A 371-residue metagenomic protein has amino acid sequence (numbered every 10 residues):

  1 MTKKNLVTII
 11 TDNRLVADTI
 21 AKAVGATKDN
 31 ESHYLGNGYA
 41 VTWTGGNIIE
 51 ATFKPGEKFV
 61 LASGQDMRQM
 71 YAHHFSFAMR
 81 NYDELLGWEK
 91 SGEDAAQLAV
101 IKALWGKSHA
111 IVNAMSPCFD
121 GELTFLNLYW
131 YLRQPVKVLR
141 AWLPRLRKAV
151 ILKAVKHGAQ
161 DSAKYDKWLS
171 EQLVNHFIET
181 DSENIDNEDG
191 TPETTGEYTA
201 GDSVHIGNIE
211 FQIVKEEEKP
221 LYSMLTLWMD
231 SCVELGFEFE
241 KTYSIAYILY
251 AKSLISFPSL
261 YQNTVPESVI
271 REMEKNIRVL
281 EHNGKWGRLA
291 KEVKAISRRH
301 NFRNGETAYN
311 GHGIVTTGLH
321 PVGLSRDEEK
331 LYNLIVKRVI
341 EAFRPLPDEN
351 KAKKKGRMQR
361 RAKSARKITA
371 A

Functional and structural regions predicted by a protein language model:
M1-T180, N184: Intrinsically disordered, low-complexity regulatory segments
I10-D12, T44, A114-S116, E240 (+3 more regions): Generic beta-strand/beta-sheet core signal
N30-L61, T180-V204, H282, I340-A371: Structured, non-catalytic alpha/beta "coupling" segments that mediate domain-domain communication and provide generic
A159-K164, T199-P220: Metal- or metallocofactor-binding catalytic centers and their adjacent structured scaffolds across diverse enzyme
K164-N184, K252-K337, D348, G356-R361 (+1 more regions): Extended, highly charged linker/hinge segments and catalytic-adjacent loops that couple domains and form adaptable
I209, V214-S231, S256-Y261, I314: Short acidic, hydrophobic short linear motifs in intrinsically disordered regions
G236-A251: Short amphipathic alpha-helical interaction segments
